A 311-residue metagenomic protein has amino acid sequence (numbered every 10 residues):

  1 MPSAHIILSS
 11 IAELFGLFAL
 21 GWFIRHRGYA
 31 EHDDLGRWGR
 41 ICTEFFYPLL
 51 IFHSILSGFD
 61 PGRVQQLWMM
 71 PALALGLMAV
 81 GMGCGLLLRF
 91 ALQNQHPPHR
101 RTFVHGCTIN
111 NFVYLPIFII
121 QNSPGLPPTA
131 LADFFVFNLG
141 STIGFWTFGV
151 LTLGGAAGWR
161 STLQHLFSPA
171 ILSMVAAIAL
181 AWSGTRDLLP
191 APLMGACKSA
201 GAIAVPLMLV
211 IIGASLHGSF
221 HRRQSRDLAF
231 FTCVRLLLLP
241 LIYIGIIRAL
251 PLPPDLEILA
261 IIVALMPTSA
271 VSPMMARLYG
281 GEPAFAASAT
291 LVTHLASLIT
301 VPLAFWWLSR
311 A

Functional and structural regions predicted by a protein language model:
M1-A311: Alpha-helical transmembrane segments of multi-pass small-molecule/ion transporters
